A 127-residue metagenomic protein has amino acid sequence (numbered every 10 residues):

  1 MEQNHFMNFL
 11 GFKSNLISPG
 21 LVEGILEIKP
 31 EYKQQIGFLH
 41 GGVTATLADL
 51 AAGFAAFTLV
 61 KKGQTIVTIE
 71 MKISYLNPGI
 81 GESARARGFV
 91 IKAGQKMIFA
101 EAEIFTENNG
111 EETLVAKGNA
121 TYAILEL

Functional and structural regions predicted by a protein language model:
M1-L127: Terminal targeting signals and extreme-terminal segments of soluble enzymes
